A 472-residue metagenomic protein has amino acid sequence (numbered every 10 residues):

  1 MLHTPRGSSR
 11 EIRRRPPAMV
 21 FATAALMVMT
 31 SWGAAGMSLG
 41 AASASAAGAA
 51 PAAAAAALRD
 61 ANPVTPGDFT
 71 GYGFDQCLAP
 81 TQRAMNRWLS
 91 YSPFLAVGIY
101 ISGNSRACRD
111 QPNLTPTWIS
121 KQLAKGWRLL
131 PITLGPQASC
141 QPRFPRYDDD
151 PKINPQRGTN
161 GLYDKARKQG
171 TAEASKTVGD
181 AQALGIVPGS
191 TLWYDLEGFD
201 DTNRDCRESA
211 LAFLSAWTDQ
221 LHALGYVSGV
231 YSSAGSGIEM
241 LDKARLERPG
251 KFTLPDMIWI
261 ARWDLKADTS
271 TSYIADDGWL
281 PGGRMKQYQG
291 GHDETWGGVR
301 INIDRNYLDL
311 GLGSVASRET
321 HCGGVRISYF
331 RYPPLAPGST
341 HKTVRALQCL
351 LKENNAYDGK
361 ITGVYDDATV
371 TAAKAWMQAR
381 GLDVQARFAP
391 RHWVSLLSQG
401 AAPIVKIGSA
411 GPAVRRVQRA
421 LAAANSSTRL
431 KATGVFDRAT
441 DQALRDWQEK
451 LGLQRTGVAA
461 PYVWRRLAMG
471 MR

Functional and structural regions predicted by a protein language model:
L2-L58, V64-P66, L310-R472: Cell-envelope/ECM-targeting effectors and their regulatory/trafficking segments
A56-Q76, M85, Y91, K251-Y329: Functionally critical loop-and-helix segments that line ligand-binding/catalytic clefts of soluble enzyme domains
R59-S92, I99-S209: Substrate-binding cleft of extracellular glycoside hydrolase catalytic domains
G71-Q76, L95-Y100, R128-T133, S190-D195 (+5 more regions): Structural recognition of the beta-strand scaffold that forms the well-ordered cores of secreted hydrolase catalytic
L89-S92, I101, L123-G126, T133 (+10 more regions): Sec/Tat-exported extracytoplasmic proteins
A96-S102, L130-G135, G185-W193, Y226-A234 (+4 more regions): Surface-exposed patches in mature extracellular/periplasmic domains of secreted proteins
F199-G225: Active-site cleft segment of glycoside hydrolase catalytic domains centered on the general acid/base Glu
L221-D242, R262: Aromatic-lined carbohydrate-recognition surfaces of secreted/lumenal glycan-active proteins
